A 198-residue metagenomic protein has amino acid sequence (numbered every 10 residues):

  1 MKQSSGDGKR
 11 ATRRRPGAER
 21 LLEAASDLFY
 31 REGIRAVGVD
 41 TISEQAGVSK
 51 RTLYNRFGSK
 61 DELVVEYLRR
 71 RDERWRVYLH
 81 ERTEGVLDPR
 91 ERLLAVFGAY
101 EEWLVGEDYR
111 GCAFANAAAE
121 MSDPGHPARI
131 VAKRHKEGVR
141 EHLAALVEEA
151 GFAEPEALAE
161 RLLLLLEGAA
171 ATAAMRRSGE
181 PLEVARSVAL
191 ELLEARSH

Functional and structural regions predicted by a protein language model:
M1-E32, A36-Q45, E62: Basic, helix-initiating cap at the start of DNA-binding domains
A46-F57: Short hydrophobic/aromatic patch on the recognition helix
E62-R71: Alpha-helical DNA-contacting segments of helix-turn-helix folds
E66, H80-G106, A159-L162: Hydrophobic alpha-helical connector segments
R76-L79, E91-L94, G125-E149, E160 (+1 more regions): Amphipathic alpha-helical packing segments from all-alpha helical-bundle domains
G106-P127: Amphipathic alpha-helical segments used for helix-helix packing
A128-R134, E148-H198: Hydrophobic/aromatic-rich alpha-helical bundle segments in the mid-to-C-terminal region
